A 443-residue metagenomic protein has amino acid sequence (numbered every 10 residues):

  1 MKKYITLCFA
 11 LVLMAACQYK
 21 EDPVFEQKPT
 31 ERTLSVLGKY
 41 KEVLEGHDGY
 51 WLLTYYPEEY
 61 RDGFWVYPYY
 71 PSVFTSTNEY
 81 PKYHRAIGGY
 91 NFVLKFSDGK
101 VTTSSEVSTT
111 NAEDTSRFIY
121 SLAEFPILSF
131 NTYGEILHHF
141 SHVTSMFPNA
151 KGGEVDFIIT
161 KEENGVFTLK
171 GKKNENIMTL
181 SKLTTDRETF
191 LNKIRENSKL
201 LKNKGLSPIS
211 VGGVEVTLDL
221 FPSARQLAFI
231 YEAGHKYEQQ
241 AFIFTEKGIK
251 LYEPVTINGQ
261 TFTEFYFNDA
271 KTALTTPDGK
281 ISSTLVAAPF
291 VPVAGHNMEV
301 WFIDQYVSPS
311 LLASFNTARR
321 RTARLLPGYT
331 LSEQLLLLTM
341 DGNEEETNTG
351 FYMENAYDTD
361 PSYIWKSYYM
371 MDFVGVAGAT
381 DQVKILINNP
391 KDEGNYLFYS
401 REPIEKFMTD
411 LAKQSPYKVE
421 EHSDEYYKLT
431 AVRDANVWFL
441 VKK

Functional and structural regions predicted by a protein language model:
K2-C8: Sec-dependent signal peptide recognition, specifically the positively charged N-region followed immediately by
L13-A16: C-terminal motif of bacterial Sec signal peptides marking the signal peptidase cleavage site
Q18-R117, S121-F125, R187-I209, K443: Acidic/polar, low-complexity intrinsically disordered N-terminal segments immediately downstream of a Sec signal
E58-I87, S104-N111, H139-G152, S207-P208 (+4 more regions): Short, solvent-exposed secondary-structure boundary motifs
K95-Q239: Long, acidic/polar, low-complexity amphipathic helices and coiled-coil-like
L169-G171, Y427-V432: Short, exposed beta-strand-loop hairpins at the edges of beta-sheets in extracellular/periplasmic proteins
K173, L183-Y427, K442-K443: Preference for solvent-exposed, low-hydrophobicity sequence contexts
T430-K443: Short, low-complexity, Pro/Ser/Thr/Gly-rich segments in the mature regions of secreted, periplasmic
